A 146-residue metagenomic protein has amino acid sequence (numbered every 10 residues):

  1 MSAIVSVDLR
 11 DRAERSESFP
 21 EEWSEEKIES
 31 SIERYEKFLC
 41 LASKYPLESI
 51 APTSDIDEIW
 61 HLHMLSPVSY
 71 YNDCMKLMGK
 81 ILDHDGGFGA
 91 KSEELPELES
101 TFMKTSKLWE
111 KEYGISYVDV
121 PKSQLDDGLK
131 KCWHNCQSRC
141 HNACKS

Functional and structural regions predicted by a protein language model:
M1-S146: Intrinsically disordered, low-complexity, repeat-rich regions that form long N- or C-terminal tails or large
